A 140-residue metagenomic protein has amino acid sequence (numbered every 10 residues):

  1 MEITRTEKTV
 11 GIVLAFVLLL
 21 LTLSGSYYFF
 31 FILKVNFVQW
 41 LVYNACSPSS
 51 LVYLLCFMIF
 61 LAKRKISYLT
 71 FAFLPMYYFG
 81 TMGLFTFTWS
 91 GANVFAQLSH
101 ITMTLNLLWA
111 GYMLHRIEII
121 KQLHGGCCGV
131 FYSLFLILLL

Functional and structural regions predicted by a protein language model:
M1-E7, M58-T70, L114-G125: Membrane-interface helix-boundary motifs at transmembrane edges
M1-L21, F31-V42, S49-V52, C56-A62: Cytosolic juxtamembrane helix and N-cap/initiation of the first transmembrane helix
K8-S24, L74-G80, F131-Y132: Alpha-helical transmembrane segments
S24-V35, M82-A92, I137-L140: Juxtamembrane "helix-exit" motif on the non-cytosolic side of transmembrane helices
Q39-V52, V94-N106: Alpha-helical transmembrane segments of polytopic membrane proteins
P48-S67, M82-L84, L108-M113: Canonical alpha-helical transmembrane segments
P75-I101: C-terminal halves and exits of single transmembrane alpha-helices
L123-L140: Final/C-terminal transmembrane alpha-helix of multipass membrane proteins
